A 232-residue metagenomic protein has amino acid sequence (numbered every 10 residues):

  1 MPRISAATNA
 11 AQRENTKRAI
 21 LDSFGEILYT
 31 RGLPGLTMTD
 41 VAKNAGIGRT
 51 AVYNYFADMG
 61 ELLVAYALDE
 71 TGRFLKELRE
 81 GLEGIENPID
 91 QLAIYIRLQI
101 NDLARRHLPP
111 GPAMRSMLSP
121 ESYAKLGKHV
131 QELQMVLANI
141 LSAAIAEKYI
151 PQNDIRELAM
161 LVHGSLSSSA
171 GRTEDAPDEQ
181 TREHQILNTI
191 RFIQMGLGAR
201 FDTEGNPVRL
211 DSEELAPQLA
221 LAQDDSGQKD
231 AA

Functional and structural regions predicted by a protein language model:
M1-I4, M135-E147, S165-A232: C-terminal peripheral helix-coil segments that are non-catalytic and often amphipathic
M1-R31, G35-N44, E61: Basic, helix-initiating cap at the start of DNA-binding domains
A45-F56: Short hydrophobic/aromatic patch on the recognition helix
L62-E70: Alpha-helical DNA-contacting segments of helix-turn-helix folds
A65, K76-R105, A159-V162: Hydrophobic alpha-helical connector segments
G81-L82, P110-M117, S169-A176: Secondary-structure edge/capping motif, primarily at the C-terminal ends of alpha-helices and the immediately following
I89-A93, K125-V130, S142-H163, E179-H184 (+1 more regions): All-alpha amphipathic helical-bundle segments outside canonical DNA-binding/catalytic cores that form hydrophobic
L98-N139, A146-Y149: Short secondary-structure transition hinges
